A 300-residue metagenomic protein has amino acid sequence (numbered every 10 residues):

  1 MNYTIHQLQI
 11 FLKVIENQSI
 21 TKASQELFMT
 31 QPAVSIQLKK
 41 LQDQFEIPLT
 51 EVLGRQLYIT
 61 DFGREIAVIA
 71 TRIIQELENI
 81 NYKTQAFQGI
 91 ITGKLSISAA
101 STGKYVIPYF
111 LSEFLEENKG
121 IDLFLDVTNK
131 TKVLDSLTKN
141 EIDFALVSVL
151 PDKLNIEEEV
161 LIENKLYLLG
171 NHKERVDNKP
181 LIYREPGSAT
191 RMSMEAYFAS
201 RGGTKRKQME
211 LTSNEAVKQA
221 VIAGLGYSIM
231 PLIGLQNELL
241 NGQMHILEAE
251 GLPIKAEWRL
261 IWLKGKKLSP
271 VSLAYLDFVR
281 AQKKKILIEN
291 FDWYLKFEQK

Functional and structural regions predicted by a protein language model:
F11, Q42-I59: A short LG(V/I)-centered, amphipathic sequence patch enriched for acidic residue(s) preceding the LG motif
L12-T30: Short helix-boundary/capping micro-motifs
Q44-F45, I66-Q88, G103: Alpha-helical linker/hinge and terminal dimerization helices associated with HTH transcriptional regulators
T92-K153, L211: Central regulatory/effector-binding core of bacterial HTH transcription factors
N129-V133, T138-E141, V147-S148, M194 (+2 more regions): Hydrophobic hinge/microswitch elements
L150-Y197, K255-G265: Hydrophobic/proline-rich hinge and linker segments of small-molecule sensing/allosteric domains, predominantly
P180-G202, L268-S272, L276, K283-Y294: Secondary-structure junction motif
